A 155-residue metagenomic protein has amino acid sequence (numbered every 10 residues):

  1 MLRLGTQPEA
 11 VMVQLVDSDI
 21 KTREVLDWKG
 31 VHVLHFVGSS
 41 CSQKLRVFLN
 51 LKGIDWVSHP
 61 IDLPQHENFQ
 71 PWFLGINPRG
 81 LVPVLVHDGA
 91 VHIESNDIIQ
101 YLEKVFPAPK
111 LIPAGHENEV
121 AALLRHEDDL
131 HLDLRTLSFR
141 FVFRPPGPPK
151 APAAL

Functional and structural regions predicted by a protein language model:
L2-L155: GST-like domain detector, emphasizing the conserved glutathione-binding G-site in the N-terminal thioredoxin-like
